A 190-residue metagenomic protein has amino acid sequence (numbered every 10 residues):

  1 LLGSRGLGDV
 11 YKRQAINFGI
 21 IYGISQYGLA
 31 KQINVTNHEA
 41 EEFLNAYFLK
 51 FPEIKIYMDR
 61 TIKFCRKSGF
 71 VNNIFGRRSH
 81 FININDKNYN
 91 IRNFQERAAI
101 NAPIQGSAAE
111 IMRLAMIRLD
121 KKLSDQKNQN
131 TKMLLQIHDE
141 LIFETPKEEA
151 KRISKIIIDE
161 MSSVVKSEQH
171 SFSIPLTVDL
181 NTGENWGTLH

Functional and structural regions predicted by a protein language model:
L1-Y11: Single conserved hydrophobic/aromatic residue that forms the stacking wall/gate of nucleotide- or nucleobase-binding
I16-L29, A102-Q105: Conserved phosphate/anionic-ligand binding catalytic regions in large, soluble enzymes, centered on
I21-Y27, N37-E41, N90-A98, L134-H138: Short acidic (Asp/Glu) and glycine-rich catalytic loops that position anionic groups and cofactors
Y22-R60: Extended, well-ordered alpha-helical scaffold/bundle regions in very large, multi-domain proteins
S25-H38, L141-I158: Catalytic palm subdomain of template-directed nucleic-acid polymerases, centered on the conserved carboxylate motif
L29, M112, L119, D139-L141 (+2 more regions): Hydrophobic, well-ordered secondary-structure elements that form the walls of internal hydrophobic environments
L49-N101, E144, E148-H190: C-terminal polymerase-core module
I111-I137: Active-site palm subdomain of RNA-directed nucleic acid polymerases
